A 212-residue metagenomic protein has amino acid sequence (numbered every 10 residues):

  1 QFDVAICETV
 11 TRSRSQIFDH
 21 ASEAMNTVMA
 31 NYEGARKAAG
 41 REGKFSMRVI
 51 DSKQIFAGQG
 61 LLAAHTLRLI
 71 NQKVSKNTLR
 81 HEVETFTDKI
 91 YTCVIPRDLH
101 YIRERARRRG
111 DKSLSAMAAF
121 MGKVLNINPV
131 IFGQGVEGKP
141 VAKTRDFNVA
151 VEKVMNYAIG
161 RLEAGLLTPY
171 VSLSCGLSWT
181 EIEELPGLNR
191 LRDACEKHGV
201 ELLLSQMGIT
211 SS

Functional and structural regions predicted by a protein language model:
Q1-A24: Class I S-adenosyl-L-methionine
F2-C7, K37-I50: Glycine/charged-rich beta-loop-alpha catalytic/anionic-binding loops adjacent to active sites
I17, S22-N26, E33-A39, R48 (+2 more regions): Mixed-charge interfacial surface used for oligomerization/domain docking and macromolecular partner engagement
